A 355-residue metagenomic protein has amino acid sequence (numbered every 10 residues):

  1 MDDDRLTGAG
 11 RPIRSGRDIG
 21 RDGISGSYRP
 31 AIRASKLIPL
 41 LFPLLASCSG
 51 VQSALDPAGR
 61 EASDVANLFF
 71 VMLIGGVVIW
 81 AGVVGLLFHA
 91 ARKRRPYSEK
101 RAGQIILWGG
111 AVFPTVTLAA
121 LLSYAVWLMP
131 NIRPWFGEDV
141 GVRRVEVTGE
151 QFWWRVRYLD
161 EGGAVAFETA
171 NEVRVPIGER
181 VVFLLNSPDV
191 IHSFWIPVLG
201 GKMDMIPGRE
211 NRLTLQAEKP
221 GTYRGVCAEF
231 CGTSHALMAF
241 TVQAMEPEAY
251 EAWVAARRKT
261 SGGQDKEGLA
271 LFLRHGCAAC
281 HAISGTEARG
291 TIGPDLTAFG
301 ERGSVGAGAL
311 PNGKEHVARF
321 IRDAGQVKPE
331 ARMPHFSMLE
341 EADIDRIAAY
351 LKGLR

Functional and structural regions predicted by a protein language model:
D2-L6, Y28-G50: N-terminal secretory/membrane targeting signals
R5, R11-R17, R21, R29 (+1 more regions): Basic polycationic patches enriched in arginine
C48, L354-R355: Short, solvent-exposed mixed-charge patches
S49-N67, A91-T291, G306-P329, H335-A349: Non-transmembrane, membrane-proximal soluble domains of secreted or membrane proteins
E61-A81: Membrane-entry segments of alpha-helical transmembrane domains in multi-pass membrane proteins
W80-R94: Alpha-helical transmembrane segments
